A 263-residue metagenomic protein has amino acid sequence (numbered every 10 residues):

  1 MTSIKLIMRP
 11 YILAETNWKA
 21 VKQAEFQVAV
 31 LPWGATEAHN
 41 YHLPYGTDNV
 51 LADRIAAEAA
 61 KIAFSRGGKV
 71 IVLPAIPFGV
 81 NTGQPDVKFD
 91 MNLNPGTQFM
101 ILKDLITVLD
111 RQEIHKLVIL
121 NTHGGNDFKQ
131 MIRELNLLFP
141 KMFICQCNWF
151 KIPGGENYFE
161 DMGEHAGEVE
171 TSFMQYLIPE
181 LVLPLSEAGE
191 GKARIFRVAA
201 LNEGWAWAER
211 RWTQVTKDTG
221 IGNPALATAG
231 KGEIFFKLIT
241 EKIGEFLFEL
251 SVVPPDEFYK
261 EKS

Functional and structural regions predicted by a protein language model:
T2-L117, T122-S263: Extended, histidine- and acidic-residue-enriched regions that form the cofactor-binding/catalytic faces
